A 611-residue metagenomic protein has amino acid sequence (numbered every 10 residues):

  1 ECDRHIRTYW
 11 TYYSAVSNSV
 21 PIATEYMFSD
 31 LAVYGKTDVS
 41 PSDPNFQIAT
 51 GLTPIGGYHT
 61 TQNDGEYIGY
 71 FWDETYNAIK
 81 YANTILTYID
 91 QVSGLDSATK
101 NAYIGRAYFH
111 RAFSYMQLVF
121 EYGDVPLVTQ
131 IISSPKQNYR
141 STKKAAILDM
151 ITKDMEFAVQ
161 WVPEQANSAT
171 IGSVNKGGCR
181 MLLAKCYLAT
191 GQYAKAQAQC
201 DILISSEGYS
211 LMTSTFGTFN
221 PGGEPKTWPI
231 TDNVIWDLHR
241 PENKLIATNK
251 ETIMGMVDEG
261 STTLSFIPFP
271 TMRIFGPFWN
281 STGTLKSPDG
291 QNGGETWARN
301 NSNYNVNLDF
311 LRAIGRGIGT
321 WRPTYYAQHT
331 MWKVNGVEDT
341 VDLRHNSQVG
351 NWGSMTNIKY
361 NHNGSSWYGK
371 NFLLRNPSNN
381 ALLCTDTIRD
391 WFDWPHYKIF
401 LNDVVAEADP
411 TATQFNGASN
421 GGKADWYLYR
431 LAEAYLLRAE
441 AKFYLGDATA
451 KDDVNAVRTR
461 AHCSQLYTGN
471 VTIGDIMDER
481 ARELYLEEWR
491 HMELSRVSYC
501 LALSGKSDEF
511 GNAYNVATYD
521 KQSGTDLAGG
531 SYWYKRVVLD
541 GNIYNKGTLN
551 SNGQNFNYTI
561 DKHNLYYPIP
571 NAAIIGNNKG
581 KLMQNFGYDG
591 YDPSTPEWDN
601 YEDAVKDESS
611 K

Functional and structural regions predicted by a protein language model:
E1-P44, Y187-L373: An aromatic- and glycine-enriched ligand-binding surface/loop that stacks and positions planar moieties
D3, T61, T75-Y76, M150 (+6 more regions): Long, intrinsically disordered, low-complexity segments
D3-W10, S14, A32-Y122, N138-A146 (+3 more regions): Conserved, well-structured interaction surfaces
L148, Y193, D447-A448: TPR-repeat structural position
G315-N455: C-terminal substrate/ligand-recognition segments
